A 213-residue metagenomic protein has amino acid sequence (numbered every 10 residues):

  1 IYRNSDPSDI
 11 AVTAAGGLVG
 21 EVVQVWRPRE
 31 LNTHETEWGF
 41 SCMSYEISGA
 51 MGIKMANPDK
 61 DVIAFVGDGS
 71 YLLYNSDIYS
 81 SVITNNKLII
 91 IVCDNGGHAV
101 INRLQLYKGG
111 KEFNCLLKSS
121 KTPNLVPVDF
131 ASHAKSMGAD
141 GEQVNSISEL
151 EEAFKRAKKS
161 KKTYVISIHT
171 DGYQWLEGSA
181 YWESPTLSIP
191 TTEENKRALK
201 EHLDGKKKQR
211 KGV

Functional and structural regions predicted by a protein language model:
I1-A15: Active-site pocket-lining segments that scaffold enzyme catalytic pockets across diverse folds
G20-E21, V25-V213: Thiamine diphosphate
